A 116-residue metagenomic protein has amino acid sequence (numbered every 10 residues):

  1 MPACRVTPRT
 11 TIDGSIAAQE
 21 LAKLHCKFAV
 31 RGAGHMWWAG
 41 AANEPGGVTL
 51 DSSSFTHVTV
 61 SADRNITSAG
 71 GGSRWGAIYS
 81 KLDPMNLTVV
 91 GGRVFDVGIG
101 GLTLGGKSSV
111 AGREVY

Functional and structural regions predicted by a protein language model:
M1-T7: Short, basic, glycine/proline-bearing loop/turn elements
T11-Y116: FAD-binding core of FAD-dependent oxidoreductases, characterized by glycine-rich FAD pyrophosphate-binding loops
